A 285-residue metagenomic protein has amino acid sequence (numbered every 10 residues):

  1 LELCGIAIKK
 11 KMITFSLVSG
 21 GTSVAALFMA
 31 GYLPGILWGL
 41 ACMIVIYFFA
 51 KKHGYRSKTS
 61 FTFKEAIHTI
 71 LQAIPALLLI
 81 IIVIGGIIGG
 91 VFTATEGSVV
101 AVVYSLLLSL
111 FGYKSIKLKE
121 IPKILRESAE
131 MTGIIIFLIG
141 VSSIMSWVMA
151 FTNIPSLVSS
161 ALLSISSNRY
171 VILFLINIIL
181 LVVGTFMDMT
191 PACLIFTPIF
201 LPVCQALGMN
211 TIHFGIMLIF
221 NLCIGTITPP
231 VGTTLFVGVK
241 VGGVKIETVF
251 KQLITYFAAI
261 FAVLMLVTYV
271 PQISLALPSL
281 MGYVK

Functional and structural regions predicted by a protein language model:
L1-K285: Alpha-helical transmembrane segments of multi-pass membrane transport proteins
